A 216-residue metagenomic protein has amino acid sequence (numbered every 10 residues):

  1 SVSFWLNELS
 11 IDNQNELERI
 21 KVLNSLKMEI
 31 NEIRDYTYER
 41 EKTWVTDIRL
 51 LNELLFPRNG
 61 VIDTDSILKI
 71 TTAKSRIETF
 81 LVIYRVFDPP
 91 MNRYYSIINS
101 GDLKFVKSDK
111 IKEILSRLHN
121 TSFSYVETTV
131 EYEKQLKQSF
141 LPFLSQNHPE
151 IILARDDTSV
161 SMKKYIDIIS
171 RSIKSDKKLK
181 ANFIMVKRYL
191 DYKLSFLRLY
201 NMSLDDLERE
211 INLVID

Functional and structural regions predicted by a protein language model:
S1-V2: Single-pass membrane-anchoring alpha-helices
W5-D216: Long, hydrophobic alpha-helical segments that serve as membrane-spanning/inserting helices
